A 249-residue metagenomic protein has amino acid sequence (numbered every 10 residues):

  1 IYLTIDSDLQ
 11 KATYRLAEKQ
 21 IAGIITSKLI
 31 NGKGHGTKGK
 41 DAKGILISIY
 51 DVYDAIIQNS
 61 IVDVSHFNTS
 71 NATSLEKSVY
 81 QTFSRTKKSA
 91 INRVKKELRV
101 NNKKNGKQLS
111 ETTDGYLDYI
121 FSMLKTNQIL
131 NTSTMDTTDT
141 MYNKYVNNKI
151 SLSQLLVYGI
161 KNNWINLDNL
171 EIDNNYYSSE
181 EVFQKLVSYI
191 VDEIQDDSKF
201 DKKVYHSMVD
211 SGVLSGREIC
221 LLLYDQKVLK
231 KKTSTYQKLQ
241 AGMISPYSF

Functional and structural regions predicted by a protein language model:
I1-F249: Periplasmic/cell-envelope proteins involved in peptidoglycan metabolism and beta-lactam response
